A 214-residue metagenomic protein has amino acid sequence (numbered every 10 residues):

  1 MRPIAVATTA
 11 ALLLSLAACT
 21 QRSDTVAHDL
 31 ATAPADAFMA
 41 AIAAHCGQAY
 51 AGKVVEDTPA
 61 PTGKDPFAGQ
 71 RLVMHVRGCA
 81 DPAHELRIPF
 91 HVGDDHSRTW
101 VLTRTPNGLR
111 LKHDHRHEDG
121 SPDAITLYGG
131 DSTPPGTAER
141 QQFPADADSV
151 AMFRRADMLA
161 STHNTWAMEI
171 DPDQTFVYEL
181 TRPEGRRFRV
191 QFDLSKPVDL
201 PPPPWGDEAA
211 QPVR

Functional and structural regions predicted by a protein language model:
M1-T8: Bacterial N-terminal signal peptides that target proteins for export
S15-A18: C-terminal motif of bacterial Sec signal peptides marking the signal peptidase cleavage site
T20-R22: Bacterial signal peptide processing site
D29-G63: Tryptophan-anchored aromatic micro-motifs
H45-A51, D81-P89, L109-R110, D173-Y178: Short, hydrophobic/aromatic-rich segments at coil-to-beta transitions
A51-D81: Short, solvent-exposed loop/hinge segments that bridge or flank secondary-structure elements
W100-R154: An exposed acidic His-Trp-rich patch
T126-D131, D173-T175, L180-R214: Edge beta-strand at a domain terminus
